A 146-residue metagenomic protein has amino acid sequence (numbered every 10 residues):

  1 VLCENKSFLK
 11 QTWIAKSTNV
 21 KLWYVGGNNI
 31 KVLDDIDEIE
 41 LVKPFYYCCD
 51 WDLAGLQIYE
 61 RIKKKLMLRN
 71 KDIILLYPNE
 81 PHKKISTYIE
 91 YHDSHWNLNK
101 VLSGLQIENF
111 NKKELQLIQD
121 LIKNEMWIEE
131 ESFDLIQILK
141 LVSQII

Functional and structural regions predicted by a protein language model:
N5-F45, A54, R69-I85: Acidic, glycine-rich catalytic loops of TOPRIM or P-loop NTPase phosphate-binding modules used across DNA replication
F8, F45-Y46, F110, F133: Phenylalanine-focused residue identity feature
D50: Long C-terminal interaction/binding lobes of large macromolecular proteins
Q57-I62: Alpha-helical scaffold elements adjacent to nucleotide-binding pockets in ATP/GTP-utilizing enzyme cores
P78-I146: Long, charge-rich alpha-helical interaction segments
